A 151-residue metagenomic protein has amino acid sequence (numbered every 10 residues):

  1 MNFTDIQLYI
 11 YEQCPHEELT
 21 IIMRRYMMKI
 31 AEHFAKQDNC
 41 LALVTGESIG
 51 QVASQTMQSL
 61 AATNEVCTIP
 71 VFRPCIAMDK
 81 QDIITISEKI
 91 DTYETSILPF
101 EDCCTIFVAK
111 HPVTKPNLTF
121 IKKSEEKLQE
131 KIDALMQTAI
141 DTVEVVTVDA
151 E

Functional and structural regions predicted by a protein language model:
M1: Phosphate-binding glycine-rich loops and their immediate beta-loop-alpha structural context
T4-L8, Q13-T85, K89-I90, L135-V148: Active-site adenylate/phosphate-handling loop in enzymes that bind or generate adenylated species
V52-S54, K80-I84, S96, T105 (+1 more regions): Short active-site-adjacent structural elements
D91-P99: A short alpha-helix-loop-beta-strand transition element characteristic of N-terminal alpha/beta dinucleotide-binding
L98-E151: The feature marks non-catalytic terminal segments
